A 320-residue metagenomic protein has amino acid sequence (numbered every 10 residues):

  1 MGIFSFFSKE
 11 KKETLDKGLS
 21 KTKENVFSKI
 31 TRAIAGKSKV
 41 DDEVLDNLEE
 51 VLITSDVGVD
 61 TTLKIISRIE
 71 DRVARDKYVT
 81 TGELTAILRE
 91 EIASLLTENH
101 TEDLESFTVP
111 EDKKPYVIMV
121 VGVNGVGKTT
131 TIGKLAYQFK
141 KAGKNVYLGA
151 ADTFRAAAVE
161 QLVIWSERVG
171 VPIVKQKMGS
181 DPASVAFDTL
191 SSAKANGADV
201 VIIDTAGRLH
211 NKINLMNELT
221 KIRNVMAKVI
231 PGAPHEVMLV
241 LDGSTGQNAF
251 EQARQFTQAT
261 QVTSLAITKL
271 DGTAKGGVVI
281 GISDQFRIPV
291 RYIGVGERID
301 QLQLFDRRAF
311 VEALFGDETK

Functional and structural regions predicted by a protein language model:
G2-F4, K9-L15, S20: Switch/coupling subdomain of P-loop NTPase systems
I3, L104-S106, L135, E251-A253 (+1 more regions): Short beta-alpha junctions and helix-cap segments that line functional grooves
F6-F7, A313-K320: P-loop NTPase catalytic nucleotide-binding module
D16-A151, A158-M178, A186-K194, A198-I203: Primarily NTPase-proximal linker/entry elements flanking Walker-type ATP/GTP-binding cores
D42, L63, Y78, G82 (+5 more regions): Non-catalytic, surface-exposed connector residues within folded enzymatic/regulatory domains
V59-T61, R155, D271, I299: Short hydrophobic/aromatic residue motifs in ordered secondary structure
Q161, M178-N196, H210-G316: Conserved catalytic-core segment of NTP-binding enzymes
A206-R208: Short glycine-rich anion-binding loops that position phosphate/pyrophosphate groups of nucleotides and phosphorylated
